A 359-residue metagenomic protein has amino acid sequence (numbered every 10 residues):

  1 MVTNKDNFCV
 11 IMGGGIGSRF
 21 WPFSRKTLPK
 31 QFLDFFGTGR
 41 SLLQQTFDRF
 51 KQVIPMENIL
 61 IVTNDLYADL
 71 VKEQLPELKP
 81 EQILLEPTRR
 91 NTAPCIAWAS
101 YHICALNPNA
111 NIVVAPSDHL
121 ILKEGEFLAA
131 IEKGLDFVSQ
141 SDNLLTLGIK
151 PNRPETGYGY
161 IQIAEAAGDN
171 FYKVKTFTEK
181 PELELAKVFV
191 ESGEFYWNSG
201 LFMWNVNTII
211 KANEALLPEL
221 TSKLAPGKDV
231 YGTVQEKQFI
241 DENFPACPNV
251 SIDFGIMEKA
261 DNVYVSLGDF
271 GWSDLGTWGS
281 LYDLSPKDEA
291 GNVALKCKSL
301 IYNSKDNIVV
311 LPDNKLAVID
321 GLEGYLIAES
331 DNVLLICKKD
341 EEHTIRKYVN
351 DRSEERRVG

Functional and structural regions predicted by a protein language model:
M1-D6, N207-R357: Left-handed beta-helix
M1-I11, R19-K26, G37-P116, L122-E132: Conserved N-terminal catalytic core of the sugar/cofactor nucleotidyltransferase
I11-G13, V62, V113-P116, T146-K150 (+3 more regions): Short beta-strand segments
L43, A99, D118, I161 (+3 more regions): Residue-level signal for inorganic ion chemistry
I112, E194, L201-F202, S273 (+2 more regions): A residue-level structural signature of the nucleotidyltransferase/glycosyltransferase Rossmann-like core
E124-F244, Y264, N314, E355: Conserved core of the sugar-phosphate nucleotidyltransferase
